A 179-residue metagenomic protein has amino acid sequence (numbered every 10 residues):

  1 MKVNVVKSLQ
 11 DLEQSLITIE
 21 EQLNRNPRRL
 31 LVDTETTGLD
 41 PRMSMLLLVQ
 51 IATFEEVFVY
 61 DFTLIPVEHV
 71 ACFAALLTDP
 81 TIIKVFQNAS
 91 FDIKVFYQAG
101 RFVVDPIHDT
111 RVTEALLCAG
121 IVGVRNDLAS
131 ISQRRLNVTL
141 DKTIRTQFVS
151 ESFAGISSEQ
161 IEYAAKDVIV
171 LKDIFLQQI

Functional and structural regions predicted by a protein language model:
M1-L30, T34: N-terminal accessory regions of nucleic-acid-interacting proteins
K2-V5, Q50, F54-I179: Active-site-proximal helix-loop-helix substrate-binding element of RNase H-like nuclease domains
T18-E21, L39, C72-A75: Short, flexible, glycine/charge-rich loop motifs used to bind or transfer phosphoryl groups or to couple energy/partner
N24, P41-M43, A52: A generic structural signal for short, solvent-exposed coil/turn residues that cap or connect secondary-structure
T34-R42: Short acidic, Gly/Ser-rich segments with clustered Asp/Glu that frequently serve as metal-coordination loops in enzyme
